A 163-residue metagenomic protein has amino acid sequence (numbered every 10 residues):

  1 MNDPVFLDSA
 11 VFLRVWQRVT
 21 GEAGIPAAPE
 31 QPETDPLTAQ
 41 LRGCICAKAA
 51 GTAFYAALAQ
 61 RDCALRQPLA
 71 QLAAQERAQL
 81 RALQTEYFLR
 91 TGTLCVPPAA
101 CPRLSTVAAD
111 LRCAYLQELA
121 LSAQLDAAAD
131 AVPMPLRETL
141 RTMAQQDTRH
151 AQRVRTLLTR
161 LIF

Functional and structural regions predicted by a protein language model:
M1-F163: Non-heme di-metal
